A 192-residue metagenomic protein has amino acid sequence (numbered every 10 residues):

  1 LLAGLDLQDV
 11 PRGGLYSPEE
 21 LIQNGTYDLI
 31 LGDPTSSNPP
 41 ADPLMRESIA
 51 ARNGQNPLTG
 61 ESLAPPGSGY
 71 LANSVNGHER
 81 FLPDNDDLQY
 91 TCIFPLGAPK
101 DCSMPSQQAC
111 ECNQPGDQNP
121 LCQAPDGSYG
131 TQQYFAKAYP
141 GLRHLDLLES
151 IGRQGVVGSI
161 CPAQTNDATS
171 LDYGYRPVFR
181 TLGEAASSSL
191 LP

Functional and structural regions predicted by a protein language model:
L1-P192: P/S/T/G-enriched low-complexity
